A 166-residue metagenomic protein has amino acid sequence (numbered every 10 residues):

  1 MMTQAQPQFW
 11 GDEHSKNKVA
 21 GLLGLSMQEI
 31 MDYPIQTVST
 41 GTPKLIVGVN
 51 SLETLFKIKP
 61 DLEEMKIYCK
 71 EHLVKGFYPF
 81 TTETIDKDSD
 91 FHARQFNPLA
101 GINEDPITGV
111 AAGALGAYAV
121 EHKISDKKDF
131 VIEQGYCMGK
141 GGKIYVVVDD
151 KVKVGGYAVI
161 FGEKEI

Functional and structural regions predicted by a protein language model:
M1-I166: Active-site proximal loop and beta-alpha junction motif in alpha/beta enzyme cores
